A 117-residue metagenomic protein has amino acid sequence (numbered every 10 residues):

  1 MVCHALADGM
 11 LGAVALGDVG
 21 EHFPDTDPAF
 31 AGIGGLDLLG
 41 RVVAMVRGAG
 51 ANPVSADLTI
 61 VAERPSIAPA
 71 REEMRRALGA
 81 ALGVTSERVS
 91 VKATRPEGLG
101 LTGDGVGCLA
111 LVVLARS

Functional and structural regions predicted by a protein language model:
M1-A77, A81-L82, P96: RNase III-family endoribonuclease catalytic core
T85-R88: Short acidic capping loops at alpha-helix termini that bridge into adjacent secondary structure
V91-R95, G103: Pyridoxal 5′-phosphate
L99-S117: C-terminal edge-of-domain segments
